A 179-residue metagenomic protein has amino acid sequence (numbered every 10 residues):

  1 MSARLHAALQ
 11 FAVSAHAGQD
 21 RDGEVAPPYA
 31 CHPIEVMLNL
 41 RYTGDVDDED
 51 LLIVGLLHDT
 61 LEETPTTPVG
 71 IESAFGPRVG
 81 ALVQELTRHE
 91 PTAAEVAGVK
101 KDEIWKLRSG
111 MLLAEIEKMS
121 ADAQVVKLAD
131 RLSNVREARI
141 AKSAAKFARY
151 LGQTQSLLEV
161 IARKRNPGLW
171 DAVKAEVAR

Functional and structural regions predicted by a protein language model:
M1-R179: Active-site helical microenvironments for divalent-metal-assisted chemistry
